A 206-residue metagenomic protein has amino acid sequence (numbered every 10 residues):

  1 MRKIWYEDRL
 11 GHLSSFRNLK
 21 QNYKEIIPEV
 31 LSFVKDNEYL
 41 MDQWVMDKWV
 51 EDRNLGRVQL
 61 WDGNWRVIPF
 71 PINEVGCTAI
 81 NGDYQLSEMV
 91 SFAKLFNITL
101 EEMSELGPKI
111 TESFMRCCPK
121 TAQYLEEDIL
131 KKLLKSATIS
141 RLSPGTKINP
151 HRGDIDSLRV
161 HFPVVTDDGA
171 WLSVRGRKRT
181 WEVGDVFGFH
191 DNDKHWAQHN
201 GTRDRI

Functional and structural regions predicted by a protein language model:
M1-T138, L142-P150, S157, D167-A170: Fe(II)/2-oxoglutarate oxygenase catalytic core
T138, H161, W196: Short, surface-exposed charged micro-motifs
S143-T146, G176, D193: Short, well-ordered turn and helix-capping elements at secondary-structure junctions
H151, H195: Histidine-centered divalent metal-coordination motifs
L158-V164, V186-G188, T202-I206: A short hydrophobic beta-strand segment most commonly corresponding to one strand of the jelly-roll/cupin
P163-V183: A short beta-strand-loop-beta hairpin characteristic of the jelly-roll/cupin
R179-K194: Conserved metal-binding segment of the jelly-roll/cupin
A197-G201: Asparagine-centered strand-capping/turn motif at beta-strand->loop junctions
